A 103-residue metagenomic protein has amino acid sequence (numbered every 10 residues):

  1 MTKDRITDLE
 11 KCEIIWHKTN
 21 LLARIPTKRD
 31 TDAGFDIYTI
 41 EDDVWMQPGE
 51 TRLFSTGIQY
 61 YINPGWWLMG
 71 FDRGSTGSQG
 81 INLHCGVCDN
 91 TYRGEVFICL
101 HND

Functional and structural regions predicted by a protein language model:
M1-D103: DUTPase catalytic domain/fold
